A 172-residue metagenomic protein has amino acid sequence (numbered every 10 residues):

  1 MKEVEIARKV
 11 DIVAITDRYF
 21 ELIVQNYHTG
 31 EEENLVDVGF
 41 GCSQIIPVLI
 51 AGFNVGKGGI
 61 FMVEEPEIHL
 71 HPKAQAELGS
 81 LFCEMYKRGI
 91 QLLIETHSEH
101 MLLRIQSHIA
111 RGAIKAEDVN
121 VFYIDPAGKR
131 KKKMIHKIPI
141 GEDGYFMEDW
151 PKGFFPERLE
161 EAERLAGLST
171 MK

Functional and structural regions predicted by a protein language model:
E3-L168: Switch/communication elements of ASCE P-loop NTPase nucleotide-binding domains
M171-K172: Short acidic DE-rich linear segments
